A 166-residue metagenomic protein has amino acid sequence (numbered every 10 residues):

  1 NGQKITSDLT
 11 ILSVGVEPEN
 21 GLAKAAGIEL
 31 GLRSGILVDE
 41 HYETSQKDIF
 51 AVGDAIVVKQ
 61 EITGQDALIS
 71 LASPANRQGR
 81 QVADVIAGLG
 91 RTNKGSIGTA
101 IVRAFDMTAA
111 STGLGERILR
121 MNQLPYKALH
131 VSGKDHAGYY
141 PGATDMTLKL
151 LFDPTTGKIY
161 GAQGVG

Functional and structural regions predicted by a protein language model:
N1, L32, M146-L148: Residue-level marker for the onset of beta-strands and adjacent loop->beta junctions in well-ordered domains
N1-Q3, K24, R117, M121: Replace "anionic and nucleotidyl ligands
Q3-D84: FAD-site-proximal beta/loop scaffold in flavoenzymes
A55-G166: Mid-to-C-terminal Rossmann-like scaffold of FAD/NAD(P)H-dependent oxidoreductases
